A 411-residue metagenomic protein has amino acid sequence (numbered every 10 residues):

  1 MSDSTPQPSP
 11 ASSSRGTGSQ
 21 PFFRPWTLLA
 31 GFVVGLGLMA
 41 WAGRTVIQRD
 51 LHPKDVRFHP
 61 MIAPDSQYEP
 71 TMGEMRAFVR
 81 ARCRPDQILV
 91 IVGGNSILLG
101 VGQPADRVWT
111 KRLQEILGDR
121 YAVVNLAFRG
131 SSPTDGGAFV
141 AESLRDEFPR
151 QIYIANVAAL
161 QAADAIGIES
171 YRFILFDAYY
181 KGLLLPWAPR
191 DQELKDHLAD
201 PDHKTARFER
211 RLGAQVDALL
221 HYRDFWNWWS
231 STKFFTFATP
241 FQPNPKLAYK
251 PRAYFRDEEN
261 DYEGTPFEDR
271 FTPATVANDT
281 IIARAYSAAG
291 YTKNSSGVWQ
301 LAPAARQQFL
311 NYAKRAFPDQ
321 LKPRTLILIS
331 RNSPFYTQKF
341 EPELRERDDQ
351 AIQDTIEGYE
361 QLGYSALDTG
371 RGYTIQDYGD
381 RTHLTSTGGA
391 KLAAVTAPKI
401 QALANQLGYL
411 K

Functional and structural regions predicted by a protein language model:
M1-L89, K204-A214, A218-L219, F225-Y249: N-terminal secretory targeting modules
H52, Y171-K322: Secreted/periplasmic serine-hydrolase-like ester/acetyl group-modifying domain
C83-P186: Membrane-embedded segments
D106-V108, G137-A138, Q300-R315, L344-T355: Well-ordered, non-membrane alpha-helical segments in soluble/globular domains
N125-A127, I329, D368-G370: Residue-level recognition of beta-strand->loop/alpha-helix junctions
Y312-L326, D354-L367: A structural motif corresponding to the C-terminal end of an alpha-helix and its immediate exit/capping segment
N332-L367: Substrate-gating cap/lid alpha-helix
D380-K411: Histidine-centered active-site loop/cap adjacent to the catalytic His in serine esterases/O-acetyl transfer systems
